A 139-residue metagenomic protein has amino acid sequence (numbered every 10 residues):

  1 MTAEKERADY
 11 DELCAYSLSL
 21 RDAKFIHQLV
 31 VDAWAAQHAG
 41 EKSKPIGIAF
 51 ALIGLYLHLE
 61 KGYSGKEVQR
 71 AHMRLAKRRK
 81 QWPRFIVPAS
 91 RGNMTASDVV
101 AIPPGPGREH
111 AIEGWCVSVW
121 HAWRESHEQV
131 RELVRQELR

Functional and structural regions predicted by a protein language model:
M1-R139: Intrinsically disordered, low-complexity linkers and terminal regions that flank or interleave Cys/His-based
